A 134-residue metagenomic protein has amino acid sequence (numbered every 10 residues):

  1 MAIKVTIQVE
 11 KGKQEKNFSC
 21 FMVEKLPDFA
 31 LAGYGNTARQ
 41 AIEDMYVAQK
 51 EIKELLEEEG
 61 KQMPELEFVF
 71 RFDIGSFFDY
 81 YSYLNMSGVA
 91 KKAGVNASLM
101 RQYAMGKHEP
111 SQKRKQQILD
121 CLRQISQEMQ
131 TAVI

Functional and structural regions predicted by a protein language model:
M1-G60, E65: DNA-contacting interfaces and partner/effector-binding or oligomerization modules in DNA-centric proteins
A2-K4, K50-S98, Q102-A104, H108-K113 (+1 more regions): Short, charged, surface-exposed hinge/linker loops at domain edges that act as mobile lids or interdomain connectors
Q14-K16, S111-Q112, Q116: Short glycine/proline-enriched turn or capping motifs at secondary-structure junctions
E43, Q102, D120: DNA-binding alpha-helical recognition surfaces that contact promoter or target DNA
V47, G106, C121-Q124: Residues within well-ordered alpha-helical secondary structure of globular protein domains
K113-T131: DNA major-groove recognition helix of helix-turn-helix/homeodomain DNA-binding modules
